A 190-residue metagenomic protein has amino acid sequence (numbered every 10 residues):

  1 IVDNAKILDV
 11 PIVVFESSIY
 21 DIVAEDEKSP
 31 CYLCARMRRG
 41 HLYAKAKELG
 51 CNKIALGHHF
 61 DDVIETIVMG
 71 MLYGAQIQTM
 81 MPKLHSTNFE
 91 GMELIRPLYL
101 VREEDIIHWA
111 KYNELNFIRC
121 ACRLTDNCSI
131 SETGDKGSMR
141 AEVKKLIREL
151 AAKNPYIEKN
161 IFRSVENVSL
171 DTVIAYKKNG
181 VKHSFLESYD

Functional and structural regions predicted by a protein language model:
I1-I77, M81, E104-Y112: ATP-dependent adenylation/nucleotidyltransferase module used to activate substrates
S17-I19, Y99, C122, E166: Residues that form or immediately flank small-molecule/cofactor binding pockets and catalytic motifs
V23-K28, I64, V68, Q76-I77 (+6 more regions): Charge-rich, low-complexity amphipathic helices in intrinsically disordered tails/linkers adjacent to domains
L33, A55, P97, V101 (+2 more regions): A short glycine-/small-residue-rich loop at the edge of a beta-strand within enzyme catalytic domains
R36-L49, K83-F89, V143-S164: Short, basic, helix/turn surface patches
D61-E142, L146-I147: Catalytic subdomain that performs nucleotidyl-dependent activation
L115-D190: The feature marks non-catalytic terminal segments
